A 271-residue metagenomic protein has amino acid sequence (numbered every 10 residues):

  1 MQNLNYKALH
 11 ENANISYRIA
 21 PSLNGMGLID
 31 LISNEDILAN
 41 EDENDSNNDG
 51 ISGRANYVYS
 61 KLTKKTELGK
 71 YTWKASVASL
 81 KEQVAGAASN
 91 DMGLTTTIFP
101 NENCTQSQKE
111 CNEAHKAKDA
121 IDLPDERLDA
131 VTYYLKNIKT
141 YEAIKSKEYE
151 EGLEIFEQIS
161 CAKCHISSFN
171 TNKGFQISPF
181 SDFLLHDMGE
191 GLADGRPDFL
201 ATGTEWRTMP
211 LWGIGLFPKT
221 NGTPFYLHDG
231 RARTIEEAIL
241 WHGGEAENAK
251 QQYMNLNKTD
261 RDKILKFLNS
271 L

Functional and structural regions predicted by a protein language model:
M1-L271: Periplasmic c-type cytochrome electron-transfer domains
